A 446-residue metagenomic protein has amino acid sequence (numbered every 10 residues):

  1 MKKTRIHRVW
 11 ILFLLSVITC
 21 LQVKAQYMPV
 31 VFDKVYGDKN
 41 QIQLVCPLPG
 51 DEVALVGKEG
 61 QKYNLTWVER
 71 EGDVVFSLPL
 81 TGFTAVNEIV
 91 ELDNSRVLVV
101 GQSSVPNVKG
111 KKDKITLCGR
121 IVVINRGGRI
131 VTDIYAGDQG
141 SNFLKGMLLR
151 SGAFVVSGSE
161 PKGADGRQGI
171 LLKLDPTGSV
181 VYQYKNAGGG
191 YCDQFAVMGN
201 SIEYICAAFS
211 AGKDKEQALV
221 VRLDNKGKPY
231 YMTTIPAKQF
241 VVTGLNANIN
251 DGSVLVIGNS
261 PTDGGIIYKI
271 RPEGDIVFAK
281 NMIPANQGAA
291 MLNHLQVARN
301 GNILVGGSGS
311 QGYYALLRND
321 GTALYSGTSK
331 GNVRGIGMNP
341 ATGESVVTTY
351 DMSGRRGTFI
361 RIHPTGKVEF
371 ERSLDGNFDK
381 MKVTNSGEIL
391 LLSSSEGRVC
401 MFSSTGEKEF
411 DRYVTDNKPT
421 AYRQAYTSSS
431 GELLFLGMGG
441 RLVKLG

Functional and structural regions predicted by a protein language model:
M1-M28: Bacterial Sec-dependent N-terminal signal peptides
Q26-G446: A sequence-level/structural motif corresponding to short, flexible coil/turn segments enriched in small polar residues
